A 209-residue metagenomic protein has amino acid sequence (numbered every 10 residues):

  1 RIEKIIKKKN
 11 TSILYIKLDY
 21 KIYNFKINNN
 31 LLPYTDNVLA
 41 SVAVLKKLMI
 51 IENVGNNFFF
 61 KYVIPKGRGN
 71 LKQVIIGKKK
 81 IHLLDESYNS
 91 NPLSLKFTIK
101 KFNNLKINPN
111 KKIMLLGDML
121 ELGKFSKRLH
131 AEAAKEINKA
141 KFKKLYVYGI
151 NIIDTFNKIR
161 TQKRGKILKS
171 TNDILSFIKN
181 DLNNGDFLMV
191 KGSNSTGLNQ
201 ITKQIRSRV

Functional and structural regions predicted by a protein language model:
I6-N10, L14: Ser/Thr- and Asn-enriched, surface-exposed coil loops between beta-strands
K9-N10, Y20-P33, A40-V209: ATP-dependent carboxylate-amine ligase
Y15-D19: A general beta-strand register signal
